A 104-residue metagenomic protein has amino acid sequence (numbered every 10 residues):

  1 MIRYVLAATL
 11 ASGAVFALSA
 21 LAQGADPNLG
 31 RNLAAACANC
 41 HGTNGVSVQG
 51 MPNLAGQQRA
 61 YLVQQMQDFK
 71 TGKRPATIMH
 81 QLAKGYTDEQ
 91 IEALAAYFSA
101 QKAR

Functional and structural regions predicted by a protein language model:
M1-G24, R104: N-terminal export/targeting leaders of redox proteins
A17-A34, V48-P52, V63, D68 (+1 more regions): Electrostatic cytochrome c docking/interface patches
A34, A76-M79, I91: A general structural signal for well-ordered alpha-helical segments in protein cores
A35-T43, L94: The canonical Cys-X-X-Cys-His
C40-V46, S99-A100: Detector for the c-type heme attachment site
V48-Y86: N-terminal, post-signal-peptide region of Sec/Tat-exported proteins
R74, K84-R104: C-terminal capping alpha-helices of c-type cytochrome domains
